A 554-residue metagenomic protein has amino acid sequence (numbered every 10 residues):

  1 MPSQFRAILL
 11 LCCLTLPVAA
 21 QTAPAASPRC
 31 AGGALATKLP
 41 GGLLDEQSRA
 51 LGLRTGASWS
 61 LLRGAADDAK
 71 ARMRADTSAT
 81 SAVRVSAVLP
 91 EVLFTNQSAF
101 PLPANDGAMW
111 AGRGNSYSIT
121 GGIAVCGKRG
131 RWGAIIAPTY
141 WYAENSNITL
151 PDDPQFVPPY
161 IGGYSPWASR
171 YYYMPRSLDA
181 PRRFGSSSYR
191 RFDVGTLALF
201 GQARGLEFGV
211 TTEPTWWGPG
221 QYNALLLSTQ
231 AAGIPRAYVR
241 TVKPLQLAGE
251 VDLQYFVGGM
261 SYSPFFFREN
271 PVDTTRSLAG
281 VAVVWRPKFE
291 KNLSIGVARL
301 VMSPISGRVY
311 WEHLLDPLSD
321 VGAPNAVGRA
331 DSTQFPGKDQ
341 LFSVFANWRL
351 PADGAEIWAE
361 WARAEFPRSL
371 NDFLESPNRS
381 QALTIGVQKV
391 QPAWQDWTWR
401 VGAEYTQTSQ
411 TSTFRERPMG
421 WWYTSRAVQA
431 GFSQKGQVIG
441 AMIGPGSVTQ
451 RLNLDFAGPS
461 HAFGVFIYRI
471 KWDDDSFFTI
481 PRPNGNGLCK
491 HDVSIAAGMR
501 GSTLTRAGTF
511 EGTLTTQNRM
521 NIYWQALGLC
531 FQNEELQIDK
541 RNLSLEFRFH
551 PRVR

Functional and structural regions predicted by a protein language model:
M1-Q4: N-terminal secretory signal peptides that target proteins for export/translocation
A7-P17: Bacterial N-terminal signal peptides
T22, G201-A203, Q410, L536-I538 (+1 more regions): Beta-stranded membrane pore/translocator domains
T22-P287, F373-E375, R379-Q381, P392-S409 (+3 more regions): Outer-membrane beta-barrel channel domains
V157, L178, T479-G487, W524-L536: Flexible, solvent-exposed loop segments that connect beta-strands
W216, I234-G436, I443-L452, A457 (+2 more regions): Signature for the C-terminal beta-barrel architecture of outer-membrane proteins
V283, Q429, Q537-R554: Outer-membrane beta-barrel "beta-signal"
A507-C530: C-terminal beta-signal and adjacent terminal beta-strands/loops of Gram-negative outer-membrane beta-barrel proteins
